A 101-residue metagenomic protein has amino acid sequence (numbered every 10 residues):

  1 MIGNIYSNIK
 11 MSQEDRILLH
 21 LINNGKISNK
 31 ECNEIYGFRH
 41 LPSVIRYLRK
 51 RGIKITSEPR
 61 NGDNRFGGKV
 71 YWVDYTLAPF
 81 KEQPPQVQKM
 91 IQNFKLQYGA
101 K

Functional and structural regions predicted by a protein language model:
M1-K101: Catalytic phosphate/metal-binding cores of nucleic-acid and nucleotide-processing enzymes, i.e., regions that mediate
